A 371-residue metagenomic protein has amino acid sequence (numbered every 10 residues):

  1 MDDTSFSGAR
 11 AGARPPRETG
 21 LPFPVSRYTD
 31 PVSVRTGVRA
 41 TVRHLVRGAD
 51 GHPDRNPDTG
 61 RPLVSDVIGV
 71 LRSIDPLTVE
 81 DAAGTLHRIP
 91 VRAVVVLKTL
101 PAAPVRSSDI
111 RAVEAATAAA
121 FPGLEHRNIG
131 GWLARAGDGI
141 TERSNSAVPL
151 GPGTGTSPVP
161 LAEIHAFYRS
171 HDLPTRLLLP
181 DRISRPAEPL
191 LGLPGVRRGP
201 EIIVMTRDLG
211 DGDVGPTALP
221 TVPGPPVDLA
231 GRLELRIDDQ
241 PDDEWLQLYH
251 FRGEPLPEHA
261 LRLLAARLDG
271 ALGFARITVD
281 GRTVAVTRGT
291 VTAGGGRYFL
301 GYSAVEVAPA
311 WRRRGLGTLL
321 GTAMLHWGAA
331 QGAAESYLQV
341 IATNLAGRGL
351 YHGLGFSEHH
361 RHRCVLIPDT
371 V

Functional and structural regions predicted by a protein language model:
D2-T41, L45-S65, R72, H87-R169 (+1 more regions): N-terminal charged segments
I140-S146, T292-Y302, R312: A conserved beta-turn-beta hairpin within the catalytic core of GNAT-like acetyltransferases that forms part
S157-H165, S303-P309, R313-A330, G349-G353: Conserved acetyl-CoA-binding loop-helix of GNAT-fold acetyltransferases
S157-P255, V365-L366: Acyl-donor-binding surface of acyltransferase catalytic domains
H171-P180, G328-Q339: Conserved GNAT acetyl-CoA-binding A-motif
L178-R185, L338-R348, V365-T370: Conserved beta-strand-loop-alpha-helix junction that forms the acyl-donor binding cleft
L191, Y351, F356: Conserved active-site tyrosine of GNAT-family acetyltransferases
P216, T221-L300, A304: Flexible, substrate/cofactor-facing loop regions flanked by secondary structure within enzyme catalytic domains
